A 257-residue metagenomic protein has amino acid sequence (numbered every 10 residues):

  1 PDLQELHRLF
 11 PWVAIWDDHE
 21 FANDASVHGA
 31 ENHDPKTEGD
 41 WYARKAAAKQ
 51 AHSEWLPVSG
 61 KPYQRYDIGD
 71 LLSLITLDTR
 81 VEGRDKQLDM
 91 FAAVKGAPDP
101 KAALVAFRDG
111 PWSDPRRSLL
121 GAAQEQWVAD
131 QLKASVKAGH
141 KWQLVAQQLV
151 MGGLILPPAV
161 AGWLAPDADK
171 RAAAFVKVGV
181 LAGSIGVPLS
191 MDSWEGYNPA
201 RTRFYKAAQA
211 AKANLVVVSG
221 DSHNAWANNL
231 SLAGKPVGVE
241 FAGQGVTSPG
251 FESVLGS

Functional and structural regions predicted by a protein language model:
P1-S257: Metal-dependent phosphoester/phosphodiester hydrolase catalytic core
